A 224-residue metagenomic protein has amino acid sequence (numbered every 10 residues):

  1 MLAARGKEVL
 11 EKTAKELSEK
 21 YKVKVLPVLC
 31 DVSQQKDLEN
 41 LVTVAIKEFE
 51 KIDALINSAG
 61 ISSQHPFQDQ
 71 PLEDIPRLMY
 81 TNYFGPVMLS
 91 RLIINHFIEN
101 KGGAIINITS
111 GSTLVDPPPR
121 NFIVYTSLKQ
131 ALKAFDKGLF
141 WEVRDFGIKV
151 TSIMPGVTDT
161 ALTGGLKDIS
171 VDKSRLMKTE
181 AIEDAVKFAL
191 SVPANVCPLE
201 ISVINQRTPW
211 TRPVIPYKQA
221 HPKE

Functional and structural regions predicted by a protein language model:
M1-K12: Conserved glycine-rich Rossmann-like NAD(P)H-binding loop of the short-chain dehydrogenase/reductase
E8, L29-N40, L72: The beta1-alpha1 cofactor-binding region of Rossmann-like NAD(H)/NADP(H)-dependent oxidoreductases
P66-F67, D74-P76: Substrate-binding pocket helix/loop in short-chain dehydrogenase/reductase
S90, L128-K129: Active-site helix of classical SDR
N95, K137-E142: Alpha-helical segment proximal to the catalytic Tyr-Lys
S110: Residue(s) in the substrate-gating loop at a strand-loop-helix junction that position the organic substrate next
F146-I148, S152-I153, D168-R212: C-terminal helical subdomain
